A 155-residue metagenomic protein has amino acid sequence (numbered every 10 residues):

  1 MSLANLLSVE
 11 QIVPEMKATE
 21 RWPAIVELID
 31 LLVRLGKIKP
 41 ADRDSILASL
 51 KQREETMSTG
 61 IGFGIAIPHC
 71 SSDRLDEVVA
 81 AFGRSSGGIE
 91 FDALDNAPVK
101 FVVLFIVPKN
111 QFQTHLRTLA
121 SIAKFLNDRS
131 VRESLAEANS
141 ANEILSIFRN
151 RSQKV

Functional and structural regions predicted by a protein language model:
M1-V155: Cytosolic covalent-transfer regions centered on His/Cys nucleophiles that carry phosphoryl or persulfide groups
